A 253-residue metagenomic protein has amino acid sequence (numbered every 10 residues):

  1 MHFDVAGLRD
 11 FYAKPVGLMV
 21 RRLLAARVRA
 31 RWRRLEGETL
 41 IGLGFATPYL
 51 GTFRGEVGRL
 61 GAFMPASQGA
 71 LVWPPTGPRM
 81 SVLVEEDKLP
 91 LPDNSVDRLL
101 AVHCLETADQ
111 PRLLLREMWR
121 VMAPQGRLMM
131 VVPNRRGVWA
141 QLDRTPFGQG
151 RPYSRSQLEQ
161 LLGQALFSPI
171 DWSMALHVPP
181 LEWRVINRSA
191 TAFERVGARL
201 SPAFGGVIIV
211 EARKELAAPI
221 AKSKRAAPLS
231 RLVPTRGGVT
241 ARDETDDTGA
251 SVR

Functional and structural regions predicted by a protein language model:
M1-R34: Class I SAM-dependent methyltransferase Rossmann-like catalytic core, especially the SAM/SAH-binding loop
R31-L89: Class I SAM-dependent methyltransferase SAM/SAH-binding core
L99-L100: Hydrophobic beta-strand segment of the Class I
R112-R127: A short glycine-rich, Lys/Arg-flanked "PGG" loop and its adjoining helix->strand segment in the class I
V132-Q149: Short, glycine-/aromatic-enriched active-site segment of Class I SAM-dependent methyltransferases
G148-L176: Short alpha-helix
I170-R195, A203-G205: Conserved catalytic loop of SAM-dependent methyltransferase domains
E194-R253: C-terminal lobe and adjacent flexible extensions of AdoMet/dcAdoMet transferase-like proteins
